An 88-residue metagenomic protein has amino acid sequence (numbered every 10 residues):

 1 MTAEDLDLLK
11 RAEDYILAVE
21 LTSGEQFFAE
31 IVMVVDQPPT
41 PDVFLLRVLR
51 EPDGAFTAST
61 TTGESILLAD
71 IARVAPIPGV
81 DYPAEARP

Functional and structural regions predicted by a protein language model:
M1-P88: Conserved RNA-binding domains used in RNP assembly and mRNA/RNA metabolism
